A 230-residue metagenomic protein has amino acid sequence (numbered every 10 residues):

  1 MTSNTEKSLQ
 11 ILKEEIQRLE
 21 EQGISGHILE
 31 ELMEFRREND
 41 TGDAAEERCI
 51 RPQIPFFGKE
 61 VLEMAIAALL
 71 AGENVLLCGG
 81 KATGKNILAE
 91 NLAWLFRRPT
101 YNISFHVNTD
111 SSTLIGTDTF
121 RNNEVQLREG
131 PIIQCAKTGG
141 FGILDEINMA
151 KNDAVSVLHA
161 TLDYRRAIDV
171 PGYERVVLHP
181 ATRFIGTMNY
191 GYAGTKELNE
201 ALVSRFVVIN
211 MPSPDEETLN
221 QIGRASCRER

Functional and structural regions predicted by a protein language model:
T2-R228: AAA+ P-loop NTPase catalytic core and its hallmark functional loops
